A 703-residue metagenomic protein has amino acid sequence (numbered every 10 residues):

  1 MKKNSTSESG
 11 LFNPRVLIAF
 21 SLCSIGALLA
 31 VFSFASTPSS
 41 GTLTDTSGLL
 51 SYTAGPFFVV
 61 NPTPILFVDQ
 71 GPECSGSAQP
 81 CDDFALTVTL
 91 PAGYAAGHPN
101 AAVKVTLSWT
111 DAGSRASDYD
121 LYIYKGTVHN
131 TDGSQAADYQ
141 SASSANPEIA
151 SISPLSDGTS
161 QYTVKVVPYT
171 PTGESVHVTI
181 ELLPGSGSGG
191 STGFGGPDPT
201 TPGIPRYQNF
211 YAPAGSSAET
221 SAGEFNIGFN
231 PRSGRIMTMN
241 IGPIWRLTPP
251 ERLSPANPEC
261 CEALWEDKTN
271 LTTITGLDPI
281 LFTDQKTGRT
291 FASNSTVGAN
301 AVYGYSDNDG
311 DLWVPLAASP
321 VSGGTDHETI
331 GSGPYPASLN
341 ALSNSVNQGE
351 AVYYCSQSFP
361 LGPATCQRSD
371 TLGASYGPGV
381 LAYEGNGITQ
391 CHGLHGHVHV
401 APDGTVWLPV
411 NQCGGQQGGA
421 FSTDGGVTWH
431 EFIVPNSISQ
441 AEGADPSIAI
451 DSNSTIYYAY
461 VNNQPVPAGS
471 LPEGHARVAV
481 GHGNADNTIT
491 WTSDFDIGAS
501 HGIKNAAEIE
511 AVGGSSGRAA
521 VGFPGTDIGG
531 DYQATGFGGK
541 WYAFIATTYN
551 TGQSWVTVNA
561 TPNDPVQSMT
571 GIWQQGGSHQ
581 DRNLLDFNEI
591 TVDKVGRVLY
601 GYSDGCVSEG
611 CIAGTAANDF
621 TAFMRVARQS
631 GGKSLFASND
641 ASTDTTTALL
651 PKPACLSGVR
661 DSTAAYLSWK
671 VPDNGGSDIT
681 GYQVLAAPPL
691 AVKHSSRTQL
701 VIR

Functional and structural regions predicted by a protein language model:
M1-S36: Sec-dependent, cleavable N-terminal signal peptides
P38-A102, T106, A112, E181-A648: C-terminal PAP-associated
W109-D118, T172-G173: Extended, low-complexity, turn-rich repeat/linker tracts enriched in Gly/Pro/Ser/Thr and Asp/Glu that occur
D120-Y124, F544, G681-L685: Beta-strand signatures of extracellular beta-sandwich domains
Y122-T179: Noncatalytic accessory or regulatory domains flanking protease catalytic cores in secreted, cell-surface, and selected
A648-D678: Pro/Thr/Ser/Gly-rich low-complexity, intrinsically disordered linker/stalk tracts
D673-R697: Extracellular low-complexity, O-glycosylation-prone stalks/linkers
